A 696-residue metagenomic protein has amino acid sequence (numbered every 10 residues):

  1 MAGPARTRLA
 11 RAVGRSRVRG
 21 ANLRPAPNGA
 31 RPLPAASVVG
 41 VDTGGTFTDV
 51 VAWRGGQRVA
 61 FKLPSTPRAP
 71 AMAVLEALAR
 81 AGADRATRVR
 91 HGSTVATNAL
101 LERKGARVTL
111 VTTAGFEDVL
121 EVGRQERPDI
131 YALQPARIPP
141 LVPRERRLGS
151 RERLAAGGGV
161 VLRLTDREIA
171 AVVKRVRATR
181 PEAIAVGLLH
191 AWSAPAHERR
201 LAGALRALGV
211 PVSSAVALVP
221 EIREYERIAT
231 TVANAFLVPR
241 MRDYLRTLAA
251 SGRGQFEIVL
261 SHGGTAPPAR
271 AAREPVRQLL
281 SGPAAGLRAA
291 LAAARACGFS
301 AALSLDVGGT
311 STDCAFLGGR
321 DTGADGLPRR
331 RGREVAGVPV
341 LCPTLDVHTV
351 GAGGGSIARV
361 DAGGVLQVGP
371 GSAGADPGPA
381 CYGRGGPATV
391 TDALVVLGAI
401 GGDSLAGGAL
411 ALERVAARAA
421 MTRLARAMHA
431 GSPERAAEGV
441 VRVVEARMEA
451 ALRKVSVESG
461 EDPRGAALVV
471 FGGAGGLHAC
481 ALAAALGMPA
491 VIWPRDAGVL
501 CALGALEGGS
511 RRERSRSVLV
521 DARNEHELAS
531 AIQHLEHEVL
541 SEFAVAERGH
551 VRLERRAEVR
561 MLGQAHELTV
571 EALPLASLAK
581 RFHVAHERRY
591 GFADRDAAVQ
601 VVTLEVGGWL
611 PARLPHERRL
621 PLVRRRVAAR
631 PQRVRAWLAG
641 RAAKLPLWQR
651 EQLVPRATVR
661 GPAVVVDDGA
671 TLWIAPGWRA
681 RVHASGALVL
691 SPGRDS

Functional and structural regions predicted by a protein language model:
M1-V108, A155, L162, D166-A185 (+12 more regions): N-terminal glycine/serine-rich phosphate-binding loop of ATP-dependent small-molecule kinases, especially carbohydrate
R11-V13, P27-N28, R167, A171-E182 (+10 more regions): C-terminal, non-catalytic interaction/recognition modules in large multi-subunit enzymes and RNPs
V50-A52, F61-T66, T109-G115, P135-R137 (+3 more regions): Glycine-rich phosphate-binding loop of actin/hexokinase-like ATP-binding domains
A52-V59, P128-Y131, P140-V160, E224-V232 (+4 more regions): Gly-rich Lys/Arg/Thr-decorated short loops/hinges at beta-loop-alpha junctions or inter-strand turns that position
G56-A79, A114-F116, P139-E168, V172 (+3 more regions): Phosphate-binding loop and its immediate beta->loop->alpha context in nucleotide/phosphate-handling enzymes
A71, A77, A215-R223, R227 (+7 more regions): ATP-dependent carbohydrate kinase catalytic cores
A106-G158, A215-V219, G504: Active-site phosphate-binding/coordination module
A191-T230, V606-L622: Terminal amphipathic helices with adjacent charged low-complexity linkers/tails
